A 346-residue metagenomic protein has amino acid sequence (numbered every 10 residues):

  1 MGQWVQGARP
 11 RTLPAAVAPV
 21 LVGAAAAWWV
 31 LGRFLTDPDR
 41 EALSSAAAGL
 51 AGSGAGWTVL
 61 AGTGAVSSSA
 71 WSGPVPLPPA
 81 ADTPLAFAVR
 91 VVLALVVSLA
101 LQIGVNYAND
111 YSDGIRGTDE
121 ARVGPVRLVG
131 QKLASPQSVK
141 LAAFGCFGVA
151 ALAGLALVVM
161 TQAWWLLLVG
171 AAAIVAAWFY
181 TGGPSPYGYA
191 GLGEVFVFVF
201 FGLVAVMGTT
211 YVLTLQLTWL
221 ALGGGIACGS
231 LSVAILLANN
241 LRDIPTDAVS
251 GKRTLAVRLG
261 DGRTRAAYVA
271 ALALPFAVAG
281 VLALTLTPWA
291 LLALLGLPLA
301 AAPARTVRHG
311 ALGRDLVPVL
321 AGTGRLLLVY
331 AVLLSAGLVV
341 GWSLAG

Functional and structural regions predicted by a protein language model:
M1-L93: Topogenic membrane-insertion module of multi-pass membrane proteins
V17-A24, L128, V195-T210, C228 (+2 more regions): Small-residue-rich segments of transmembrane alpha-helices in multi-pass membrane proteins, especially helix faces
D37-A46, P78-N109, L167-W178, T218-A238: Membrane-embedded alpha-helical segments that form the functional core of polytopic membrane enzymes, especially those
G64, V75, L101, V105-C146 (+2 more regions): Aspartate-rich (DDxxD/NDxxD/DxxxD) Mg2+/diphosphate-binding motifs and their adjoining helix-loop segments
A121-T161, L255-L286, G324-L333: Multi-pass membrane catalytic core of lipid/isoprenoid biosynthesis enzymes
V126-Q216: Intramembrane alpha-helical segments
F196-I244, S250, G262-R265: Functional transmembrane core segments of multi-pass inner-membrane proteins
L284-G341: Extended hydrophobic alpha-helices typical of membrane-associated regions
